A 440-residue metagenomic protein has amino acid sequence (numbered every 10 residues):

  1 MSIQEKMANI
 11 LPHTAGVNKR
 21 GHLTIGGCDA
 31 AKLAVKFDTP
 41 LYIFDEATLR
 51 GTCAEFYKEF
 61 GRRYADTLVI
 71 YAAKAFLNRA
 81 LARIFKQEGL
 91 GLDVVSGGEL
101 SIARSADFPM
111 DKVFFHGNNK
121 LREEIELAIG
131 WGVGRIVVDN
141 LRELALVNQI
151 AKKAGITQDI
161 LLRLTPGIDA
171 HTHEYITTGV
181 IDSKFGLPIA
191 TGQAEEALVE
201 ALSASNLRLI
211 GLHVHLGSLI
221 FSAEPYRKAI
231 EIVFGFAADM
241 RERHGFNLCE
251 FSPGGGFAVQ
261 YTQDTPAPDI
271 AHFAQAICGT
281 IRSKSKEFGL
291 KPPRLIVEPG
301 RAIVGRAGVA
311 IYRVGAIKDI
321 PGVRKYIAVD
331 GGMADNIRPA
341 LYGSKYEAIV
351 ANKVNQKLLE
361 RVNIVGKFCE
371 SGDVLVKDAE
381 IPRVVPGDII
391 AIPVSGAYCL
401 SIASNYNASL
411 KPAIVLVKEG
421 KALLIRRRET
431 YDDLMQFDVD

Functional and structural regions predicted by a protein language model:
M1-D159, E195, S203-R208, E419-D440: A charged N-terminal "starter" segment
S2-E5, G167-A316, I381, N407 (+1 more regions): Active-site loop/helix belt of alpha/beta enzymes
A15-V17, L23, F185, I364 (+2 more regions): Short clusters of hydrophobic/aromatic residues that line enzyme substrate/ligand-binding pockets
A34, A276, R282-S285, L290-D440: Charged (often Lys/Glu-rich) extended helix/loop segments that serve as interaction or gating elements
R50-C53, I230, A274, A391: Hydrophobic face of alpha-helices
L68-I70, G89-G91, M110-F114, R135 (+7 more regions): Structural preference for beta-strand elements that scaffold enzyme active sites
A75-L77, G98-E99, N119-L121, N140-R142 (+7 more regions): Active-site-proximal loop/turn and secondary-structure-junction residues that shape catalytic pockets, frequently
